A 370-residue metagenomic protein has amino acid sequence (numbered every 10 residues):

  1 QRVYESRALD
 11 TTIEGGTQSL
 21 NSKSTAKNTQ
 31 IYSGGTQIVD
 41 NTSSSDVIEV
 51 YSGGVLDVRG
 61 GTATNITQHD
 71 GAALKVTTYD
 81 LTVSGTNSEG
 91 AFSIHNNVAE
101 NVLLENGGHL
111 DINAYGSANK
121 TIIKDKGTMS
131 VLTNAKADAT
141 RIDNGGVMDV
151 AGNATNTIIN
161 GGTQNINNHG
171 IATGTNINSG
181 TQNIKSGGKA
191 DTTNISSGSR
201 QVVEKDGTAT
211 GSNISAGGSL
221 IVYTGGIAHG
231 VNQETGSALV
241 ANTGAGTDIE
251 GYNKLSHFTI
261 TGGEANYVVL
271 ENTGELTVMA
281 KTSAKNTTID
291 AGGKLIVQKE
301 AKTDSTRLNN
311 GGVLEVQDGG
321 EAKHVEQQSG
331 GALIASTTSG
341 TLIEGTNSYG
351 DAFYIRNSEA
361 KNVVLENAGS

Functional and structural regions predicted by a protein language model:
Y4-L9, G16-Q18, S22-K27, G35 (+34 more regions): The right-handed parallel beta-helix/beta-solenoid scaffold, focusing on the short coil/turn and N-cap positions
I123: Calmodulin-binding IQ motif alpha-helix
